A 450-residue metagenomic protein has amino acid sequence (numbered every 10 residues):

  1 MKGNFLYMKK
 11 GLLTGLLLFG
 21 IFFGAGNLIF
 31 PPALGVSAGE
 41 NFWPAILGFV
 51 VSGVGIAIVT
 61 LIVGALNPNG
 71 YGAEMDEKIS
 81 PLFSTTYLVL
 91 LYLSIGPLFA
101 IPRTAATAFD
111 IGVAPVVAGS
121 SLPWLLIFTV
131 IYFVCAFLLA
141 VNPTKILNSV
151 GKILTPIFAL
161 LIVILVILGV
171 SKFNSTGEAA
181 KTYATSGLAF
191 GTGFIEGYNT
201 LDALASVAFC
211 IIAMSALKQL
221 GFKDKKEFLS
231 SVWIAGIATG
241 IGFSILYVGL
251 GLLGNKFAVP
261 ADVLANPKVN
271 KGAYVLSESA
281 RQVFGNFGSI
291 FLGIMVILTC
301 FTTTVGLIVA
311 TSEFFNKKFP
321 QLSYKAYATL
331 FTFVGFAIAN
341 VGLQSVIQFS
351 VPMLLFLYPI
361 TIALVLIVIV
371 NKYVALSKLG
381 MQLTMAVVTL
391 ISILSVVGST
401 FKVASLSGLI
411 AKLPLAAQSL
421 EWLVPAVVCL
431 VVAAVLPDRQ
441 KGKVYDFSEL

Functional and structural regions predicted by a protein language model:
L13-F23, L93, L168-N174, A184-L250 (+3 more regions): Hydrophobic, membrane-embedded alpha-helices of multi-pass small-molecule transporters
G55, V59, I157-G169, V232-A258 (+1 more regions): Selective recognition of specific alpha-helical transmembrane segments in multi-pass small-molecule
L66-G70, E74, Y132-L154, Q219-F222 (+2 more regions): Membrane-water interface regions at transmembrane-helix termini and the short interhelical loops of multi-pass membrane
Y71-E77, L246-F301, P352: TM-loop-TM module centered on a large, flexible mid-protein loop between adjacent transmembrane helices in multi-pass
P97, I101, A159-T185, A203-L204 (+3 more regions): Hydrophobic alpha-helical segments and their helix-loop junctions in multi-pass secondary transporters
A140-G169, S350-I362, M381-L390: Membrane-interface loop-to-helix entry segments
N142-I153, F190, A213-G242, P260-P267 (+2 more regions): Hydrophobic, small-residue-rich membrane helices and short re-entrant helix-turn-helix hairpins that build
K172, G191, S377, M381-L450: A generic transmembrane alpha-helix motif of multi-pass inner-membrane proteins
